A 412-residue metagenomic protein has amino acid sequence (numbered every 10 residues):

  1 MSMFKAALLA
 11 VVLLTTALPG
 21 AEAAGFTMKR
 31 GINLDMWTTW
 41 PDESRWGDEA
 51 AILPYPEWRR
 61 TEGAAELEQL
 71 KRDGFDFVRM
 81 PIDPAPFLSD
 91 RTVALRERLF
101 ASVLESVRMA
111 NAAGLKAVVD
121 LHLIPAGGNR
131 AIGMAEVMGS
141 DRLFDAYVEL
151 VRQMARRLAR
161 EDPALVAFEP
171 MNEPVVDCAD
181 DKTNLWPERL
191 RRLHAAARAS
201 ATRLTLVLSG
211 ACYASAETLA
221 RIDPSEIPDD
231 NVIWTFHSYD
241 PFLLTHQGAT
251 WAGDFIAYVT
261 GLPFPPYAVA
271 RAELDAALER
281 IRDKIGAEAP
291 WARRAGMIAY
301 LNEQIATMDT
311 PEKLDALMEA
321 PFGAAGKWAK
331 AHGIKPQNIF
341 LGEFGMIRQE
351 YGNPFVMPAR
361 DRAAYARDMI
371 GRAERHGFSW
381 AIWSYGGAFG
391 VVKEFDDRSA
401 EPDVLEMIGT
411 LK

Functional and structural regions predicted by a protein language model:
A7-A17: Bacterial N-terminal signal peptides
E22-F77, A329: N-terminal carbohydrate-binding accessory modules
M28, D141-E319, G323-I347, D368 (+1 more regions): Active-site region of glycoside hydrolase catalytic domains
D35-E62, R91-L95, E136-D141, T245-Y267 (+2 more regions): Acidic/histidine-rich helix-loop elements that form or flank divalent-metal/phosphate-binding sites at the catalytic
E43-I52, P84-A101, P125-L143, V176-C178 (+2 more regions): Surface-exposed, active-site-proximal loop segments in enzymatic domains
W58-F77, L95-L123, I132-A167, R189-A199: An active-site-proximal structural segment forming one wall of the substrate-binding cleft that immediately precedes
P81-D83, H122-G127, G210-C212, G342-M346 (+1 more regions): Short, solvent-exposed turn/loop segments enriched in Gly/Ser/Thr/Pro and often Arg
Y351-K412: Aromatic-rich peripheral "rim/lid" segments of glycoside hydrolase catalytic domains that contact and position glycan
